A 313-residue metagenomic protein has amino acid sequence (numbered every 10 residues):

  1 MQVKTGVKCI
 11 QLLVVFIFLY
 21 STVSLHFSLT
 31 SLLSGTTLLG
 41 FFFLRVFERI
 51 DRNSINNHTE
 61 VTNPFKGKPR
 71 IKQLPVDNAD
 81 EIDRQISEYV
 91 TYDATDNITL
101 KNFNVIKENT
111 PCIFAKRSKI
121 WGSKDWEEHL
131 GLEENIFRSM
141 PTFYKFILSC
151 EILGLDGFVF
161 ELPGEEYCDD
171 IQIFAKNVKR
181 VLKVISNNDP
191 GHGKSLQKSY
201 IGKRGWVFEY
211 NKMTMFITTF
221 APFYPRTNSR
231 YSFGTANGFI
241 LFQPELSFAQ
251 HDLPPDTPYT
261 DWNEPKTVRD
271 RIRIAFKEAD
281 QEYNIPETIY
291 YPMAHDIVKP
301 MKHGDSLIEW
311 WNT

Functional and structural regions predicted by a protein language model:
M1-Q2, I217: Accessible peptide chain termini
Q2-L153, V159, P163-D169, I173-H192 (+1 more regions): Non-catalytic accessory regions used for complex assembly or targeting
D96, E108-P111, L153-F158, R204-W206 (+2 more regions): Generic structural motif recognizing short loop/turn segments at the entrances and edges of beta-strands
Q197-A275: Conserved binding-pocket/active-site segment within a compact domain
